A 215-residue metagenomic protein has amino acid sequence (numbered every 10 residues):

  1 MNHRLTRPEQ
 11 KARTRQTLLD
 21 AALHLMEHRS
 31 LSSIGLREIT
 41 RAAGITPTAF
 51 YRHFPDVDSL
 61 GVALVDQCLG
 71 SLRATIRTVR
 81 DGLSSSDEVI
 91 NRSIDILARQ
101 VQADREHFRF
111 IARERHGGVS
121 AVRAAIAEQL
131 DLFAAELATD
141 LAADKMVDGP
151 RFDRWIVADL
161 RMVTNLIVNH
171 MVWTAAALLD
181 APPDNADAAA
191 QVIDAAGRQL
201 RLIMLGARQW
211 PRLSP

Functional and structural regions predicted by a protein language model:
M1-R13, D148-F152, P211-P215: N-terminal intrinsically disordered/low-complexity leader segments
Q10-A22, I39, L64-L72: Generic hydrophobic, amphipathic alpha-helix propensity
T17, L25-S59, A63: Helix-turn-helix
A63, R77-A103, V147, F152 (+2 more regions): Hydrophobic alpha-helical connector segments
I76-V79, L83, F108-R115, K145 (+1 more regions): Secondary-structure edge/capping motif, primarily at the C-terminal ends of alpha-helices and the immediately following
R99, A103-E136, P150-M162, A189: Short secondary-structure transition hinges
Q100-A103, T164-D187, L200-S214: Amphipathic C-terminal alpha-helical segment
S120-G149, R161-A176, D194-L202: Amphipathic alpha-helical packing segments from all-alpha helical-bundle domains
